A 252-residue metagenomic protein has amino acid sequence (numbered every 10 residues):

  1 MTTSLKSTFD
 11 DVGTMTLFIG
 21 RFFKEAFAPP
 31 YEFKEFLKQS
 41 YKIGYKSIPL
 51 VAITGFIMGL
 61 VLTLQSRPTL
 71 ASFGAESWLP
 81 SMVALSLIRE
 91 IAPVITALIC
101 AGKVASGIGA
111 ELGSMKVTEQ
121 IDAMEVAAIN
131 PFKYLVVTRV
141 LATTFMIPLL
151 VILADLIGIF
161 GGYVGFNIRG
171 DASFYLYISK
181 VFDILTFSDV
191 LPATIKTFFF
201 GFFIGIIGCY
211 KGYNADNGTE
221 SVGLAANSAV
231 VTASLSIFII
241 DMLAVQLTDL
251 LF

Functional and structural regions predicted by a protein language model:
M1-K34, K211-G212, D216: Short, membrane-interfacial amphipathic segments enriched in basic
A28-I53, V231: Membrane-interface helix starts
I43-I95, I99: Active-site cofactor/substrate anionic-group-binding motifs, chiefly glycine- and Lys/Arg-rich phosphate-binding loops
K46-G59, P93-L98, A142-I159, Y163 (+3 more regions): Hydrophobic alpha-helical transmembrane segments in multi-pass membrane proteins
Q65-I88, L156-F198, F202, I206-A226 (+1 more regions): Membrane-interfacial helix-loop-helix connectors in multipass membrane proteins
L79-D122, I207: Hydrophobic alpha-helical transmembrane segments of multi-pass membrane transport proteins
L112-V137, T219-V222: Short cytoplasmic-facing helical segments at TM-TM junctions of multi-pass membrane proteins
N130-V151, A225, A229: Start (N-cap) of specific transmembrane helices in multi-pass transporter permeases
